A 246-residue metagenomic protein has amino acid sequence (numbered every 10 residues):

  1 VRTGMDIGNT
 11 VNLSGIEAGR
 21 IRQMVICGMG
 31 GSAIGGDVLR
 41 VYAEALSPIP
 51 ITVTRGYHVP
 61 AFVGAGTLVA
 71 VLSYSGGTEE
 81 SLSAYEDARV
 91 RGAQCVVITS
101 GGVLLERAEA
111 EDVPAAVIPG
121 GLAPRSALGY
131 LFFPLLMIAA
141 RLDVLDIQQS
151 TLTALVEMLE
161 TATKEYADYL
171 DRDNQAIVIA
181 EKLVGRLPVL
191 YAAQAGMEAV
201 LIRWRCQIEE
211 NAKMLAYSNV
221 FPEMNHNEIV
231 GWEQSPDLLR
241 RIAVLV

Functional and structural regions predicted by a protein language model:
V1, L135, I208: A residue-level signal for conserved active-site and pocket-lining positions in enzyme catalytic cores
V1-I7: Cofactor-/ligand-binding subdomain signature composed of acidic, glycine-rich, tryptophan-containing flexible loops
G8-S14, G19-R22, A140-I242: Active-site phosphate/pyrophosphate-binding segments
G15-A162, E181: Glycine-rich phosphate-binding loops that contact phosphosugars or nucleotide phosphates
V246: ATP/nucleoside-binding phosphotransfer catalytic cores, i.e., glycine-rich phosphate-binding loops
